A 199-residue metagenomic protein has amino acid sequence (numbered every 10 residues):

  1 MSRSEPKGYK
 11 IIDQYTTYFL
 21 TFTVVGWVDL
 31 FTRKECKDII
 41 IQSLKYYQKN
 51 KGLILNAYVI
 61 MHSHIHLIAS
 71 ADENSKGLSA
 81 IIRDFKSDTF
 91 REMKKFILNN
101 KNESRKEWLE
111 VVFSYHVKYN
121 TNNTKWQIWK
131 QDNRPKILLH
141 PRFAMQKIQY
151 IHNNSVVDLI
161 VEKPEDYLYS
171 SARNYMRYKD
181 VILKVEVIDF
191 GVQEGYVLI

Functional and structural regions predicted by a protein language model:
M1-I199: Short catalytic/metal-binding and nucleic-acid-binding patches
